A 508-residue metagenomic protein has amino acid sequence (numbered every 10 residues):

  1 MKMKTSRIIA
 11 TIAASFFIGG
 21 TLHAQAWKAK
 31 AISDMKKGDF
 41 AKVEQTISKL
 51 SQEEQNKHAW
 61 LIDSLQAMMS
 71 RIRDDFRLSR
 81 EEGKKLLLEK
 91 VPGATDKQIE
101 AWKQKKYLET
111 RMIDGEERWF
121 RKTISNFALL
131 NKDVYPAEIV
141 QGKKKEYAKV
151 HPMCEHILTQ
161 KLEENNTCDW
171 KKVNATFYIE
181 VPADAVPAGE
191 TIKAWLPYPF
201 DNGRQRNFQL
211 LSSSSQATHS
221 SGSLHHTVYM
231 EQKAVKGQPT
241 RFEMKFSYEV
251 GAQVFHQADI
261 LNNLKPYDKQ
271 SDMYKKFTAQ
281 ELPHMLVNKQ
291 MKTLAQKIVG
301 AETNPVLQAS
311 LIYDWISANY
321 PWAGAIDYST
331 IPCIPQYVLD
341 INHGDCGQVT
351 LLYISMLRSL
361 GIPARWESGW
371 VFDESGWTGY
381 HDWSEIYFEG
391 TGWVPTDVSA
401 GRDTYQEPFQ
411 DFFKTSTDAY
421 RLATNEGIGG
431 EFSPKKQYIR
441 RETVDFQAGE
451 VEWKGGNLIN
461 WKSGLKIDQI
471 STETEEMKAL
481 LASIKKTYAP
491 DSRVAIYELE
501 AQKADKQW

Functional and structural regions predicted by a protein language model:
K2-A10, W383: Bacterial N-terminal signal peptides that target proteins for export
T11-G19: Bacterial N-terminal signal peptides
G20-A24: Sec/Tat signal peptide C-region and signal peptidase I cleavage site
A29, S33, Q348-K436: Hydrophobic/aromatic-rich core segments of domains that either
M35-G38, Q55, S221-T227, A234-D340 (+1 more regions): Acidic low-complexity segments
K42-T46: Solenoid-repeat scaffolds in large eukaryotic assemblies
L61-F255, W508: Intrinsically disordered, low-complexity N-terminal segments that are enriched in acidic
D418-W508: Low-complexity, Gly/Ser/Thr/Pro-rich intrinsically disordered linker/tail segments
